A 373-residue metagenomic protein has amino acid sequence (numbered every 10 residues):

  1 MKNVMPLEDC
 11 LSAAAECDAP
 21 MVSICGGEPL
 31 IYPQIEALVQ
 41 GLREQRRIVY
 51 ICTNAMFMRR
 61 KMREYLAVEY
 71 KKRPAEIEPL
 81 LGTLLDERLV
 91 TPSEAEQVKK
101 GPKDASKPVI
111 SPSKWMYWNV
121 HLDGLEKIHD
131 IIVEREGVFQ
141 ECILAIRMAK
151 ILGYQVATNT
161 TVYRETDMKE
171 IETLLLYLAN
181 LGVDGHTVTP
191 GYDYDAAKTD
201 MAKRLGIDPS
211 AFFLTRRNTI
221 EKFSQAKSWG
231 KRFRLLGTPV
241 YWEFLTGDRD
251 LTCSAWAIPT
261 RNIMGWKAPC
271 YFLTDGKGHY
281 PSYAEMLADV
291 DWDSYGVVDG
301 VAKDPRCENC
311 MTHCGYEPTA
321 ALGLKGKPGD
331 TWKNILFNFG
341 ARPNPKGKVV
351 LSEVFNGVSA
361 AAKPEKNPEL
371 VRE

Functional and structural regions predicted by a protein language model:
M1-W115, G323: Conserved alpha-helical substructure of the radical SAM core
L7-E8, D250-L251, T260-R261, V298-A302: A general structural signal for short secondary-structure junctions and capping/turn motifs
A15-E16, I35, M62-Y65, K169-I171 (+2 more regions): Short secondary-structure transition/capping segments
G27, A55, D123, G191 (+1 more regions): Flexible loop residues that form catalytic and substrate-binding hotspots at small-molecule/glycan-binding clefts
I35-L38, V138, R306: Hydrophobic side chains within well-formed alpha-helices
I48, A75-I258, N262-M264, A268 (+3 more regions): Radical SAM enzyme [4Fe-4S]-AdoMet core and its adjacent flexible, acidic and glycine-rich loops/tails across
N54-M56, D123-L125, P328-D330: Short, acidic/turn-prone active-site loops that include or flank metal/cofactor- and phosphate-binding residues
K267-E373: Flexible mid-to-C-terminal extensions adjoining Fe-S/redox cofactors in radical SAM and related proteins
